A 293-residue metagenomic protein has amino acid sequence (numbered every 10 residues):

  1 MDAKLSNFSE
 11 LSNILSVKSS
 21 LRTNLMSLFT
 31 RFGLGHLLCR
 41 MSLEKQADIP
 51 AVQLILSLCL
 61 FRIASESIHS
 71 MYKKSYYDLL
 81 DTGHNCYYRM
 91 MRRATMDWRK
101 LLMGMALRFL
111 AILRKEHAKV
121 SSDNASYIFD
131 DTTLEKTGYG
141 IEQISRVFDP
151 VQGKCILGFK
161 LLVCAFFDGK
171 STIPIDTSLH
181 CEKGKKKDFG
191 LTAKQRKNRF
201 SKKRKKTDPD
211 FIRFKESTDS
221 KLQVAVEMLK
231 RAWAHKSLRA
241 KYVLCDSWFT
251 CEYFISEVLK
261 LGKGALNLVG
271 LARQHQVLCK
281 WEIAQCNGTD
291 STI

Functional and structural regions predicted by a protein language model:
M1-R99: Gly/serine-rich nucleotide phosphate-binding loop at the start of the catalytic core of nucleotide/ADP-ribose-handling
L5, R93-Q195: Active-site-proximal, Lys/Arg-enriched surface segment that forms a nucleic-acid-binding/basic interface patch
Q53-R62, L161-A165, K230, E252: Contiguous, well-ordered alpha-helical segments that form the cores/surfaces of helical PPI scaffolds
S57-L58, M71-K74, D123-T137, C164 (+2 more regions): Short, conserved catalytic/metal-binding motifs centered on acidic residues
L58-R62, Y77, P150-K154, K215-T218 (+1 more regions): Short, charged/polar micro-motifs that form catalytic or ligand-binding hotspots
F61-R62, S75, F109, L113-H117 (+3 more regions): Hydrophobic, Leu/Ile/Phe/Ala-enriched alpha-helical segments that form helix-helix packing faces
S67, N85-C86, R92, V151-R239: Electropositive, glycine- and tryptophan-enriched low-complexity nucleic-acid-binding patches
K197-I293: An internal, acidic/charged active-site-proximal segment that coordinates divalent cations and/or engages
